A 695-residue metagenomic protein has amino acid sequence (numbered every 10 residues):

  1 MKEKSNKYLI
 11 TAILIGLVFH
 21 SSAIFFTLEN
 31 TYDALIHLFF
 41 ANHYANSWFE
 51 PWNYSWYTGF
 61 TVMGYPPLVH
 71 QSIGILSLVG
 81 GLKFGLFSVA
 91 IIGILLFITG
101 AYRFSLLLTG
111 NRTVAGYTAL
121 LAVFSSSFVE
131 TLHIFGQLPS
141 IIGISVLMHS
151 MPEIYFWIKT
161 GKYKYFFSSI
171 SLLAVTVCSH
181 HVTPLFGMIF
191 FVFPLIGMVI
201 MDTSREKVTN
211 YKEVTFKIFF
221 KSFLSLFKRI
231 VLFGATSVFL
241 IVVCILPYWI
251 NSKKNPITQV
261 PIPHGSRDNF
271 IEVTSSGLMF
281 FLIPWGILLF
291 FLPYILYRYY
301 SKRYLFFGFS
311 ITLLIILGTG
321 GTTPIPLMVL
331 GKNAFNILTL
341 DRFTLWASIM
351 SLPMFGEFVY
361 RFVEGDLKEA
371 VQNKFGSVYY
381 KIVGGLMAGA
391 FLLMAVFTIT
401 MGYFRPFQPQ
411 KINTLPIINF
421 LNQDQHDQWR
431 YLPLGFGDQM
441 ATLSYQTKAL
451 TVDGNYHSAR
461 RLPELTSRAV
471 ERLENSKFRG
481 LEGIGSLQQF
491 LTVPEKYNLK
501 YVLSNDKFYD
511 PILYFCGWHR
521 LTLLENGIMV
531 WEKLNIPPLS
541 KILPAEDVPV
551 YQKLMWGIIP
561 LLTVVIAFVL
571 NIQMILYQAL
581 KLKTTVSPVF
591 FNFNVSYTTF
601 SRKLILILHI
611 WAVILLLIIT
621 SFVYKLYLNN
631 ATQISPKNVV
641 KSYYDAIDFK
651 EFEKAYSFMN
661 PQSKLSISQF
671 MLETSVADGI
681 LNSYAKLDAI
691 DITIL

Functional and structural regions predicted by a protein language model:
M1-S22, V378-G389, V569-Q578, S601-L616: Start-transfer (signal-anchor) and selected internal transmembrane alpha helices of multi-pass inner/ER membrane
N6-I10, G16-M148, P152-E153, V175 (+4 more regions): Active-site lumenal/periplasmic loops and adjacent helix-entry segments of GT-C-fold, multi-pass membrane
L17-F26, S47, G80, G116-H133 (+5 more regions): Membrane-interface helix-loop junctions at the exits of transmembrane helices
D33, G143, T176-P293, S301-G308 (+1 more regions): Transmembrane catalytic cores of multi-pass membrane glycosyltransferases and polysaccharide-assembly enzymes
F40, Y57-G59, P66, F128-I142 (+7 more regions): Membrane-helix boundary/interfacial segments in multi-pass membrane proteins
L96-T99, K162, S301, G376-N594: Extracytoplasmic
M148-Y165, L173, M201, R205: Membrane-interface transmembrane helices that cradle and orient dolichyl/undecaprenyl
E653-L695: Short solvent-exposed beta->alpha transition segments
